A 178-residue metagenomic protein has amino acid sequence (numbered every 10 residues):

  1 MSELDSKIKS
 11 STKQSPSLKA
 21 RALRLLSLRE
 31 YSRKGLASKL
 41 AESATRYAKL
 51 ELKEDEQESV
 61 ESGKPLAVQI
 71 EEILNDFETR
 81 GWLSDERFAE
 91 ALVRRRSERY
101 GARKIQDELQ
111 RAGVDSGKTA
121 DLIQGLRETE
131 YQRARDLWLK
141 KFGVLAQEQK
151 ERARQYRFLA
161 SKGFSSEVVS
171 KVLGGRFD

Functional and structural regions predicted by a protein language model:
M1-D178: An alpha-helical, amphipathic repeat domain used for nucleic-acid recognition, typified by the mTERF helical solenoid
